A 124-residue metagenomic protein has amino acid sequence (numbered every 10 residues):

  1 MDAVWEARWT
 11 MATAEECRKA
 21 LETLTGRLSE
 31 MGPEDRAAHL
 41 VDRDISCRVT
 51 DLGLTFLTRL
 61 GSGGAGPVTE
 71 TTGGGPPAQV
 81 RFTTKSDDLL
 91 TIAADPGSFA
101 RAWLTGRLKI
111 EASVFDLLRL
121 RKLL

Functional and structural regions predicted by a protein language model:
M1-L124: Feature captures hydrophobic
